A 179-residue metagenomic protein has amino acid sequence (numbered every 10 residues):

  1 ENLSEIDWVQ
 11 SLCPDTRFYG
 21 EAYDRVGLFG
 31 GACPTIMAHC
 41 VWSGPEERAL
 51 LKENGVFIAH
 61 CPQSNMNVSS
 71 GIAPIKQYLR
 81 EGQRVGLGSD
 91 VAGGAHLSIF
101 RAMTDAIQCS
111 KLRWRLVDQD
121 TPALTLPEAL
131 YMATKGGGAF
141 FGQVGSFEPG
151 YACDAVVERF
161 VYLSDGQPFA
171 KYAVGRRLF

Functional and structural regions predicted by a protein language model:
E1-F57, S69-V85, G145: Histidine/acidic residue-rich metal-binding segments in metalloenzymes
E1-I6, R48, K52, S69-K76 (+4 more regions): Histidine/acidic-residue-rich catalytic or RNA/ligand-binding cores of hydrolases and nuclease-related proteins
M37, L51, I58, D90 (+4 more regions): Divalent metal-coordination and catalytic microenvironments
P62-M66, D90-G93: Short, acidic/turn-prone active-site loops that include or flank metal/cofactor- and phosphate-binding residues
G86-V91, L112-A123, K171-R176: Short beta-alpha connecting loops at secondary-structure transitions that line or flank enzyme active sites
T121-A133: Interfacial and helix-entry/exit segments of alpha-helical transmembrane bundles in multi-pass inner-membrane proteins
M132-F141, P149-A155, F179: Mid-to-C-terminal alpha-helical segments outside catalytic/metal-binding sites
A152-F179: C-terminal cap of metal-dependent C-N hydrolases
